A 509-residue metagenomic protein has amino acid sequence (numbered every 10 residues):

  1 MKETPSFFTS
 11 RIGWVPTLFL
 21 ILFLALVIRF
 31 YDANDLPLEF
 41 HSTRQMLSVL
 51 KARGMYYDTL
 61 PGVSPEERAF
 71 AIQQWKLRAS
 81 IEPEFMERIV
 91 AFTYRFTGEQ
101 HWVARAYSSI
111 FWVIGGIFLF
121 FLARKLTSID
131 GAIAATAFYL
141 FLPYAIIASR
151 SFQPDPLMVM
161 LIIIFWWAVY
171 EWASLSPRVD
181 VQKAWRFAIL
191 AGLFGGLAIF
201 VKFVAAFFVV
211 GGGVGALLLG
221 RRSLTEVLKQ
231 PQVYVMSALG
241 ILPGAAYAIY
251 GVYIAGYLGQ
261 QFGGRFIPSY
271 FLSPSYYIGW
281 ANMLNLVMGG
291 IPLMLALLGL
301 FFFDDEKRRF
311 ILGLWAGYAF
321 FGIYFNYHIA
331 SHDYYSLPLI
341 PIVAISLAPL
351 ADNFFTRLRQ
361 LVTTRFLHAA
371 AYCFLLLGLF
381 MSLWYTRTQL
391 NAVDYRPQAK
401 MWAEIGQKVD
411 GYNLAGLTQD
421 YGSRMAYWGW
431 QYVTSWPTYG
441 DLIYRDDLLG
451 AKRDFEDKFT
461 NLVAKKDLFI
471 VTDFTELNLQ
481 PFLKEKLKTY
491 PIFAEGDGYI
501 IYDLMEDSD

Functional and structural regions predicted by a protein language model:
T17-L20, S237-I241, A351-W384: Signature aromatic-anchored transmembrane alpha helix within multi-pass, membrane-resident enzymes that catalyze glycan
A25, A135-L140, G195, I199: Short helix- or helix-capping micro-motifs that position conserved polar/aromatic residues at function-defining sites
L38-E39, F266, D333, R365-K408 (+2 more regions): Membrane-proximal, lumen/periplasm-facing interface regions of secretory-pathway glyco- and lipid-modifying enzymes
S48-T59, L197-F200, A206-R309, A319-A330 (+1 more regions): Transmembrane-lumen/periplasm boundary regions of multi-pass, lipid-linked membrane glycan transferases
V103-L126, I164-A168: Transmembrane-helix motifs of polytopic, lipid-linked glycan transferases
R124-D130, F165-A188, A198, F303: Membrane-interface transmembrane helices that cradle and orient dolichyl/undecaprenyl
I147-M158: Short acidic/glycine- and proline-prone juxtamembrane loop motifs at membrane-interface regions of multi-pass membrane
V210, N391, I405-I443, D467-E476: Short periplasmic/luminal acceptor-recognition loop of GT-C membrane glycosyltransferases, typified by
